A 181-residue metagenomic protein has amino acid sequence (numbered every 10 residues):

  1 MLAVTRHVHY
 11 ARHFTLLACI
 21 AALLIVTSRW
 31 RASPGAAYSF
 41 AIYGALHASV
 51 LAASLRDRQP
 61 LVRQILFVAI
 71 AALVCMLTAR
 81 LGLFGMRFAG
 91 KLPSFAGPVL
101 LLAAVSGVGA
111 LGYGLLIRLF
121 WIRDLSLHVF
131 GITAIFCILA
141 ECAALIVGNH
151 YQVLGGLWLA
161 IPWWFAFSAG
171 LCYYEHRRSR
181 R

Functional and structural regions predicted by a protein language model:
M1-R181: Juxtamembrane/disordered regions of integral membrane proteins
